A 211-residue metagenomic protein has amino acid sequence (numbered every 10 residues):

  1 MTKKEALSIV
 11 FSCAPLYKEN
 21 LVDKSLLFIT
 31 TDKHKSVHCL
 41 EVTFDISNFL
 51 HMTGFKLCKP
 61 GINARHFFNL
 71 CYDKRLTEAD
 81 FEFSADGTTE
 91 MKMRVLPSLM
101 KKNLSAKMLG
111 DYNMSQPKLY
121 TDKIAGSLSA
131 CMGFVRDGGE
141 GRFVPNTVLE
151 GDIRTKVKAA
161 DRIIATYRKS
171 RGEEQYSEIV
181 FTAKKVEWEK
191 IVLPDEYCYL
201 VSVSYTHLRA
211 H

Functional and structural regions predicted by a protein language model:
M1-S115, Y197-Y199, S204: Compact soluble domain cores
I9-V10, I29, I46, I62 (+5 more regions): Weak global preference for isoleucine
F55, K158-D161, P194-E196: Surface-exposed beta-strand edges and their flanking turn/coil or helix-capping segments
V95-E187: Conserved binding-pocket/active-site segment within a compact domain
F181-S202: Catalytic "initiation/cleavage/transfer" segments centered on a nucleophilic residue and adjacent nucleic-acid-engaging
T206-H211: Conserved small/polar residues in nucleotide/adenosyl-binding loops
